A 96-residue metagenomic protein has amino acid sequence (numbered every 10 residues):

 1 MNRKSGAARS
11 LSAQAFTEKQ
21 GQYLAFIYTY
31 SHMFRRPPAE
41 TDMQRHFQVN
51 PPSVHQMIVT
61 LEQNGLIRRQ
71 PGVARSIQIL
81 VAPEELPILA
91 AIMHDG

Functional and structural regions predicted by a protein language model:
M1-A15: Short, Lys/Arg-enriched N-terminal segment that forms or immediately precedes the first helix of a structured domain
Q14-Q20, A39, Q70-M93: Short, cationic-aromatic polyanion-contact patches
T29-R35: Short helix-capping/hinge SLiMs at alpha-helix to coil transitions
P37-F47: A short alpha-helical element within helix-turn-helix/winged-helix DNA-binding domains across DNA-binding proteins
I58-V59: Short, hydrophobic-biased segments on the C-terminal half of alpha helices that form "recognition helices"
G65: Glycine-centered, phosphate/nucleic-acid-interacting loop/turn motifs that mediate DNA/RNA or nucleotide
